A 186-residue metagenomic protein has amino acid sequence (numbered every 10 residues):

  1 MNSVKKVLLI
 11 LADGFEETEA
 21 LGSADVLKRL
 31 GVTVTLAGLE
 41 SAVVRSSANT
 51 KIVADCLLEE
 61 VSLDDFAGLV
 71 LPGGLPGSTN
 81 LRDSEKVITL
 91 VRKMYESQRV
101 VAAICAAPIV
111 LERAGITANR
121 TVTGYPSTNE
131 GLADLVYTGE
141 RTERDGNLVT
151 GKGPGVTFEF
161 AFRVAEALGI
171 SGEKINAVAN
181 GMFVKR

Functional and structural regions predicted by a protein language model:
M1-S97, V110-R113, A118-N119, G131-G139 (+1 more regions): Extended, subdomain-level signal for the structured scaffold at the beginning of enzyme domains
E40, A107, P126: Residues in the short beta-alpha loop(s) of Rossmann-like NAD(P)-binding domains
A103: Rossmann-like NAD(P)(H) cofactor-binding subdomain of soluble oxidoreductases
V122: Anionic-ligand binding patches
T128, E140-E143: Small/polar-residue-rich loop-to-helix segments that shape phosphate-bearing ligand pockets
